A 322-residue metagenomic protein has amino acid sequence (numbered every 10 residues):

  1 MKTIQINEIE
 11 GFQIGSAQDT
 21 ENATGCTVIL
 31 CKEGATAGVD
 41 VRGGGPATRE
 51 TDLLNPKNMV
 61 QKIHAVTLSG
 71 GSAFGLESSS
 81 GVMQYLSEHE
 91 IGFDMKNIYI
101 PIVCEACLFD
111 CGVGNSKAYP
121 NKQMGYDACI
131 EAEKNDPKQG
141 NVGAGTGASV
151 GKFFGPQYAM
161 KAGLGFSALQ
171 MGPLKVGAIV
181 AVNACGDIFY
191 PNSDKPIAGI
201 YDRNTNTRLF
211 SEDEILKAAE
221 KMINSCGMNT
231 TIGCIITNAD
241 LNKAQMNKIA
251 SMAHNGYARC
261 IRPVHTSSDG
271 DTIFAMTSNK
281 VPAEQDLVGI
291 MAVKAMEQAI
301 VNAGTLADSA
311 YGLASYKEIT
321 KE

Functional and structural regions predicted by a protein language model:
M1-A73, E77-S80, E88-E322: A structural signal for small-residue-enriched, beta-sheet-centric alpha/beta enzyme cores and oligomeric scaffold folds
M83: Acidic/His-rich segments in extracytoplasmic proteins that coordinate ligands and/or metal ions
